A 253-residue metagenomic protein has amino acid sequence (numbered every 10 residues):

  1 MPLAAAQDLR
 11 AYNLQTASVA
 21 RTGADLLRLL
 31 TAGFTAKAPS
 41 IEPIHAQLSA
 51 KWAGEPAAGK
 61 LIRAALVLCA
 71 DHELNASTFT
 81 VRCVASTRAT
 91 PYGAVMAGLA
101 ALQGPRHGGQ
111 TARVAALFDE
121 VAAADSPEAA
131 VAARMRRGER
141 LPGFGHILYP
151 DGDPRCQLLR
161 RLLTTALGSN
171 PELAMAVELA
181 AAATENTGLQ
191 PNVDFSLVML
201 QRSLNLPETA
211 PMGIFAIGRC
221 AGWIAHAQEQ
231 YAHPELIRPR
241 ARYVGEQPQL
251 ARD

Functional and structural regions predicted by a protein language model:
M1-D253: Hydrophobic alpha-helical bundle cores within soluble ligand-binding/oligomerization subdomains
